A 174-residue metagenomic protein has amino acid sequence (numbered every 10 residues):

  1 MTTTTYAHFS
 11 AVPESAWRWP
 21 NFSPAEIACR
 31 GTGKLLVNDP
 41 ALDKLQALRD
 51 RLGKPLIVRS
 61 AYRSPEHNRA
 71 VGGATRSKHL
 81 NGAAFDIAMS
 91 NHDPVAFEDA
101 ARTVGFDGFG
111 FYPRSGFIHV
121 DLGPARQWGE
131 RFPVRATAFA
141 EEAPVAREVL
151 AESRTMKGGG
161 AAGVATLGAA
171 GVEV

Functional and structural regions predicted by a protein language model:
M1-R49: Extracytoplasmic cell-surface/polysaccharide-interacting catalytic and binding patches
T2-Y6, R76-F85, M89-V145: Catalytic cores and adjacent binding grooves of peptidoglycan-active enzymes
P13-A16, N21, E26, E66 (+4 more regions): Solvent-exposed, flexible loop/coil residues
C29-G31, L56-Y62, S90-P94: N-terminal start-of-chain detector that recognizes signal peptides and the immediate post-cleavage beginning
L35-L42, A61, P65, N81 (+1 more regions): Generic alpha-helical scaffold signal
L42-G72: Extended, low-complexity, intrinsically disordered C-terminal regulatory tails of eukaryotic serine/threonine kinases
S60, S77, L150-S153: Short linear Ser/Thr-Pro motifs
F139-V174: Cationic, hydrophobic amphipathic alpha-helical membrane-interacting segments
